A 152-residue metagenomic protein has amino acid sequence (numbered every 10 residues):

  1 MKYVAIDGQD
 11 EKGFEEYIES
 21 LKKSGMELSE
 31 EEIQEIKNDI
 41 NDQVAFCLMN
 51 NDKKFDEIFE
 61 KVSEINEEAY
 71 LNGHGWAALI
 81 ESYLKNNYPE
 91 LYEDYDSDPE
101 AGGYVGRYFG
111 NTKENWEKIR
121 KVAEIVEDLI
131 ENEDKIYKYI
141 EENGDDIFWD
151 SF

Functional and structural regions predicted by a protein language model:
M1-K121, I125-F152: Structured alpha/beta or helical-core interaction and ligand-binding surfaces enriched in interleaved
